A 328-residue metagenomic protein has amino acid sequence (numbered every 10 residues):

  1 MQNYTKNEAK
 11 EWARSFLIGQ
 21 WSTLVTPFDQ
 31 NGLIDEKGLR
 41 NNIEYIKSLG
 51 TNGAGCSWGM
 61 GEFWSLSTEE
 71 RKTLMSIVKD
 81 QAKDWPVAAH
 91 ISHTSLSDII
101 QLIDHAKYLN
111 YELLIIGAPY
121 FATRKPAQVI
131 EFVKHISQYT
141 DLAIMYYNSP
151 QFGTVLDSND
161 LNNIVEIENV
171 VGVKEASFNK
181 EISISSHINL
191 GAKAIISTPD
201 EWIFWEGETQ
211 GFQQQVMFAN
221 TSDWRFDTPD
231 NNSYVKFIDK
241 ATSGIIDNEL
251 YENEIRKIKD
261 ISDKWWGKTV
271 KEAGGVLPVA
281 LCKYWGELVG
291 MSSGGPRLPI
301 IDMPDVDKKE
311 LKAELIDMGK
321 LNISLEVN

Functional and structural regions predicted by a protein language model:
Q2-V155, N163, I301, L321 (+1 more regions): Active-site beta->alpha loop and helix N-cap motifs at the rims of alpha/beta catalytic domains
Q2-W12, F16-T26, L49, F212 (+1 more regions): C-terminal alpha-helical cap/extension of soluble enzyme domains
E44, D104, W205, D239 (+1 more regions): Surface-exposed charge patches
G55, I115, Y146-S149, V170-S177 (+4 more regions): Long, contiguous hydrophobic alpha-helical segments, chiefly transmembrane helices and signal peptides
L66-E69, I100-Q101, P126-V129, D157-S158 (+4 more regions): Short secondary-structure transition/capping segments
R71, M75, I99, S183 (+2 more regions): A general structural signal for well-ordered alpha-helical segments in protein cores
H135-Q138, P150-W266: Catalytic alpha/beta core domains of metabolic enzymes, predominantly
